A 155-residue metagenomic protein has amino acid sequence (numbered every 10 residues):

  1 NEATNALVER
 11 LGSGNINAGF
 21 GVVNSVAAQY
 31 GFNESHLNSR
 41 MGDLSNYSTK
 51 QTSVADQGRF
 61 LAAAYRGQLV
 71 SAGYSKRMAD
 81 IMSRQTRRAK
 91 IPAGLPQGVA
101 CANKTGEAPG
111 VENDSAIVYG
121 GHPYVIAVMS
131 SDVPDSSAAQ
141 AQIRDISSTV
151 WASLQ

Functional and structural regions predicted by a protein language model:
A3, N33, S53-D56, V111-N113 (+1 more regions): Envelope-exposed proteins and targeting segments
A6, E34-N38, A116, V125-V128: Structural recognition of the beta-strand scaffold that forms the well-ordered cores of secreted hydrolase catalytic
L7-R66: Mid-domain, small-residue-enriched loop/turn segments at the edges of structured enzyme/sensor domains
G12-N15, G19, F60-A89, A100 (+1 more regions): Structured C-terminal helix/loop/strand segments within mature extracytoplasmic catalytic/sensor domains
